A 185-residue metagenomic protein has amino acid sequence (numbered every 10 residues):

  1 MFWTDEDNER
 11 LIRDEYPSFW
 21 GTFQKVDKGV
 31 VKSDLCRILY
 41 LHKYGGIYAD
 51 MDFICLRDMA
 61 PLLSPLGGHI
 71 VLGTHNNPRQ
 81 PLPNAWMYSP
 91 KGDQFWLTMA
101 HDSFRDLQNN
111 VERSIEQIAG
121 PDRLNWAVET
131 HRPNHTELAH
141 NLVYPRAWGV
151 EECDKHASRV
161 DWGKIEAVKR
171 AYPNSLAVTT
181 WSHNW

Functional and structural regions predicted by a protein language model:
M1-S33, A49-W185: Glycosyltransferase-associated regions of secretory-pathway enzymes, highlighting luminal stem/catalytic domains
D34-G46: Small-residue hinge/turn detector
